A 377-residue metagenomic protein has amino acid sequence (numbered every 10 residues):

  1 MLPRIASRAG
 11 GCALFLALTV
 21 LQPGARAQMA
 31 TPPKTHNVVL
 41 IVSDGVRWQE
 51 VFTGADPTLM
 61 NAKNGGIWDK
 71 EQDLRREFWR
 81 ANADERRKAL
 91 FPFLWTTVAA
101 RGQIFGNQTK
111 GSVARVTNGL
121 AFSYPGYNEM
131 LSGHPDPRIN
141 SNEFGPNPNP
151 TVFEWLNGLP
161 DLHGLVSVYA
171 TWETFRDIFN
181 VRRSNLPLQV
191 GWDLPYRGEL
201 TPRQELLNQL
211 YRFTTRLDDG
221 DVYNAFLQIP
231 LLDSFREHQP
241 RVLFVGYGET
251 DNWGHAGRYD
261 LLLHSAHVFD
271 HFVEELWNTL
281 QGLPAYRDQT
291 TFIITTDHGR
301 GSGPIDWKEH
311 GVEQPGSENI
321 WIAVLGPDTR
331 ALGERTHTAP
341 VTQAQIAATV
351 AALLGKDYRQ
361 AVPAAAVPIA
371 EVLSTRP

Functional and structural regions predicted by a protein language model:
G10-L21: Bacterial N-terminal signal peptides
V39-L40, W48, V268-K308, V350: Metal-dependent active-site segment of extracytoplasmic phospho-/sulfohydrolases and closely related
Q49-D56, T109, N140-E143, I178-R182 (+3 more regions): Short, solvent-exposed loop/turn and secondary-structure capping segments
Q49-L120: Short, structured active-site-proximal loop/turn typified by the sulfatase FGly-forming signature C/S-X-P-X-R
A62, I294-L325: Histidine-centered active-site microenvironments of extracellular/periplasmic hydrolases and transferases
S132-G145, N185-Y223, L227: Acidic, His- and aromatic-enriched active-site or binding-groove loops in soluble protein domains that engage sugars
F153, P160, D328, H337-S374: Non-catalytic, well-ordered alpha-helical segments in soluble enzyme domains
V181-R183, I229-E275: Active-site His/acidic residue clusters
